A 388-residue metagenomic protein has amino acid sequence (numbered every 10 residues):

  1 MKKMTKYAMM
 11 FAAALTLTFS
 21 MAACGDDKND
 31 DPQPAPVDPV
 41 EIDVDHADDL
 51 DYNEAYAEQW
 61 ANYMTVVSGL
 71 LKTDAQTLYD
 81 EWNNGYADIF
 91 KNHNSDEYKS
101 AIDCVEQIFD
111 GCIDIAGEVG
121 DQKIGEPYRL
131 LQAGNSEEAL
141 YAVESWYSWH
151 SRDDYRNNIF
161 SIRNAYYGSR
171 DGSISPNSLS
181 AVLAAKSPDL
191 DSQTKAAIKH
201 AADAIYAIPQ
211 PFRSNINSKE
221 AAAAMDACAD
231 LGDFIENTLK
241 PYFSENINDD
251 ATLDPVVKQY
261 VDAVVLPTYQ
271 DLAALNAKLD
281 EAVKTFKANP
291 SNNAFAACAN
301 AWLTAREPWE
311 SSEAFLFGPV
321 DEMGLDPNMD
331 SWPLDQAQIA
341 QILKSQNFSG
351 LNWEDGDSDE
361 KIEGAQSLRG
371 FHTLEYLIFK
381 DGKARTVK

Functional and structural regions predicted by a protein language model:
M1-F11: Bacterial N-terminal signal peptides that target proteins for export
F19-A23: C-terminal motif of bacterial Sec signal peptides marking the signal peptidase cleavage site
D26: Short, conserved catalytic or interaction motifs in soluble domains
N29-K388: Mature extracytoplasmic or organellar-lumen-exposed domains after removal of signal/transit peptides
